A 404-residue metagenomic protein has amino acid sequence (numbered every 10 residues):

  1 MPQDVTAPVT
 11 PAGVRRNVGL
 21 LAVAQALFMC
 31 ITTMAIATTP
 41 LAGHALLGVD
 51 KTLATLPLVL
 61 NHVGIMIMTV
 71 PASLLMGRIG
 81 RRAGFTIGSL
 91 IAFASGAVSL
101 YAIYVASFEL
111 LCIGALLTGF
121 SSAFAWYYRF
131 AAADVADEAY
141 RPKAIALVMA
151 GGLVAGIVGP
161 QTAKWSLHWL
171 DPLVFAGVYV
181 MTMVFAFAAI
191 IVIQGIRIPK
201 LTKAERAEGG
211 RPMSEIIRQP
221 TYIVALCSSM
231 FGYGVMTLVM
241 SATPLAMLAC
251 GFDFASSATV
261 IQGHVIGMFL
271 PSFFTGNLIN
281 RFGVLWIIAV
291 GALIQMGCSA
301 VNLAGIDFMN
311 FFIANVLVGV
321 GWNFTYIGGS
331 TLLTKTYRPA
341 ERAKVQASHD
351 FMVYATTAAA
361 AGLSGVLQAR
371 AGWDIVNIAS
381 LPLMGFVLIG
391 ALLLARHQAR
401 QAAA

Functional and structural regions predicted by a protein language model:
P2-R15, R197-C227: Juxtamembrane intracellular "pre-TM" segments in multi-pass secondary transporters
P8-M66, I223-V224, S228, M236-D253 (+1 more regions): Helix-loop boundary and gating motifs at the non-cytosolic
A26, F108-A123, N310-F324: Hydrophobic core of transmembrane alpha-helices in multi-pass small-molecule transporters, especially MFS/SLC-type
T39, S122-A136, F324-Y337: Intracellular juxtamembrane helix-capping segments at the cytosolic ends of symmetry-related transmembrane helices
M68-R81, L167, L270-V284, Q368: Helix-to-loop junctions at the C-terminal end of transmembrane segments in multipass secondary transporters
L90-V105, I294-I306: C-terminal ends and interior cores of transmembrane alpha-helices in multi-pass membrane transporters/permeases
G114-A150: Cytoplasmic helix-loop-helix junction between adjacent transmembrane helices in 12-TM secondary transporters
A163-K164, M183-K203, G390-A395: C-terminal membrane-cytosol helix-exit motif in multi-pass small-molecule transporters
